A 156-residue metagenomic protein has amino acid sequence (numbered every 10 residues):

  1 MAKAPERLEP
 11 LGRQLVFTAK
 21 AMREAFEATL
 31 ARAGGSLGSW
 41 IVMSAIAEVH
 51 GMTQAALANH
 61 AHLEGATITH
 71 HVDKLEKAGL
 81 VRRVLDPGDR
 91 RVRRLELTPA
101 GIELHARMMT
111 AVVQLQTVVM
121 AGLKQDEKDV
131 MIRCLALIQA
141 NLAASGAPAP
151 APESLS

Functional and structural regions predicted by a protein language model:
M1-A33, P99, S156: N-terminal leader segment of winged-helix/HTH proteins
M1-R7, Q125-S156: C-terminal regulatory/oligomerization modules of transcriptional regulators
Q14, A21, A25, I41-S44 (+2 more regions): Pre-recognition alpha-helix immediately N-terminal to the DNA-recognition helix within helix-turn-helix or winged-helix
R23, G51, D73-A136: Charged, amphipathic alpha-helical coiled-coil/dimerization segments
W40, A66: Key DNA-contact positions within bacterial/archaeal DNA-binding proteins
A45, H60, A78: Residues within the alpha-helical elements of helix-turn-helix
